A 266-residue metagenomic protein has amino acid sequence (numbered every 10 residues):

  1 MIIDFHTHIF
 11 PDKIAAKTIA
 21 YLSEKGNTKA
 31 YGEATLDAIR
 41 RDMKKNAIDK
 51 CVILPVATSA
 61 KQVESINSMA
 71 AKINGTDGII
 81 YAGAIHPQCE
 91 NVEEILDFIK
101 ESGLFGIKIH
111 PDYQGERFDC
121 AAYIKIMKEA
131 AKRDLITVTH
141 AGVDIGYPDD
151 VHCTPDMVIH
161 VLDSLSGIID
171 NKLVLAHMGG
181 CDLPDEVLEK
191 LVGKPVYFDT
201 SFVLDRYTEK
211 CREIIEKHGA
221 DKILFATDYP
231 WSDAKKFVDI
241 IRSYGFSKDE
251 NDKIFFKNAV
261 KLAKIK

Functional and structural regions predicted by a protein language model:
M1-H8, I14-K50, K217-L224, S232-K266: Mid-to-C-terminal alpha-helical segments outside catalytic/metal-binding sites
I3-T7, C51-I53, I80-A84, F105-I109 (+4 more regions): Hydrophobic faces of well-ordered beta-strands that scaffold small-molecule active sites in alpha/beta enzyme cores
H6, M43, A70, I99 (+7 more regions): Conserved, mostly hydrophobic/aromatic
S23-E33, P55, I80-C89, H110-F118: Active-site mouth loops of central-metabolism enzymes
R40-A47, N67-G78, E94-G103, I124-R133 (+3 more regions): Acidic (Asp/Glu)-rich catalytic clusters
A47-Q62, M69-A71, T76-H86, K108: Short, well-structured secondary-structure segments
T58-K61, P87-E90, S102-D185: Divalent metal-binding pocket/active-site signature
S164-K172, G179-F237, S243-D249: Active-site-adjacent C-terminal substructures of enzyme catalytic domains
